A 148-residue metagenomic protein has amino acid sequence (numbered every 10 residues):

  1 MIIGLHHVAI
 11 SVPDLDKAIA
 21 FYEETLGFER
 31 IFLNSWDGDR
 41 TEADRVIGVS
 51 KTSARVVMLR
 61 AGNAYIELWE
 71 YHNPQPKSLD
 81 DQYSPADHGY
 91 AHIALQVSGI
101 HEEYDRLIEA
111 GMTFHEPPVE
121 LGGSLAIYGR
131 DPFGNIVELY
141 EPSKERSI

Functional and structural regions predicted by a protein language model:
L5-H7, H88-H92: Short, solvent-exposed beta-strand edge segments and adjacent coil->beta transition regions
I10, F32-L33, I66, S78-L79 (+1 more regions): Vicinal oxygen chelate
S11-N63, E109: Core segments of cupin and vicinal oxygen chelate
W36, Y71, P142: Active-site beta-loop-alpha junctions enriched in small/polar residues
G38-D39, G62-I66, N73-Q75, I100: Short, charged/polar surface micro-motifs in flexible loops or helix N-caps
D39-D44, Q75-D80, S147-I148: A short, acidic/glycine-rich surface segment
D81-P85: Surface-exposed, active-site-proximal loop segments in enzymatic domains
